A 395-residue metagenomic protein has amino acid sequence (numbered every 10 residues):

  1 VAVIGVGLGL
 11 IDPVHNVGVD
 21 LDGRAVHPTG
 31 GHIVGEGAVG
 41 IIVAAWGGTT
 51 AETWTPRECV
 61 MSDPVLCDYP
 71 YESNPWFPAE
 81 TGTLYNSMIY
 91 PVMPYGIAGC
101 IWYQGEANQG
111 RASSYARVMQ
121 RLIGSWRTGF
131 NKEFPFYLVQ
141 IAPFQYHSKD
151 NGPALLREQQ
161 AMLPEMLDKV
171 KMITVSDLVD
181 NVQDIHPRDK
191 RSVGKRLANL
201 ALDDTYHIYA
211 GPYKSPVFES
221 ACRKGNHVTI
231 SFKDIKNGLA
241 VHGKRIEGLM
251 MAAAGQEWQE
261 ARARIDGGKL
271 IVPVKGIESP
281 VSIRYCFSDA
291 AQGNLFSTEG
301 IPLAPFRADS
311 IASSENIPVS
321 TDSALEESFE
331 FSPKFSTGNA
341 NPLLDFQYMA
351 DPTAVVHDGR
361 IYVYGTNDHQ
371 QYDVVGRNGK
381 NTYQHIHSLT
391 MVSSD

Functional and structural regions predicted by a protein language model:
V1-G9, D20: Low-complexity, glycine/proline/serine-enriched flexible coil segments that act as short hinges or interruptions within
A2, P13, R24, G30-V319: Cell-envelope and extracellular/periplasmic
I4, S73-N74, E327, K334: N-proximal short alpha-helices
S320-D395: Carbohydrate-active catalytic/glycan-binding domains of CAZyme proteins, especially the secreted or lumenal ectodomains
